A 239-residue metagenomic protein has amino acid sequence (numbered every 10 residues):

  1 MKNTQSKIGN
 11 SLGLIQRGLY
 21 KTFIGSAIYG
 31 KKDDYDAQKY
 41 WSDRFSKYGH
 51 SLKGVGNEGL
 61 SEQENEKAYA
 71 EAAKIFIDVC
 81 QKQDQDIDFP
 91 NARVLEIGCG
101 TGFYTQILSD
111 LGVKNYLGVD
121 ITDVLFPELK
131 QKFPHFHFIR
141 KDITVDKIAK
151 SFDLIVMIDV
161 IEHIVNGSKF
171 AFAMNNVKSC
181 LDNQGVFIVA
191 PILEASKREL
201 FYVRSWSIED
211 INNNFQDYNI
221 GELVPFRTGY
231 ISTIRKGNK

Functional and structural regions predicted by a protein language model:
K2-F89, L95-K147, G167-F172, V186-K239: Class I (Rossmann-like) S-adenosyl-L-methionine-dependent methyltransferase catalytic domain, capturing the SAM-binding
V156: A conserved beta-strand element that flanks and buttresses the S-adenosyl-L-methionine
D159-H163: Short catalytic micro-motifs in class I SAM-dependent methyltransferases
A171-N183: A short glycine-rich, Lys/Arg-flanked "PGG" loop and its adjoining helix->strand segment in the class I
